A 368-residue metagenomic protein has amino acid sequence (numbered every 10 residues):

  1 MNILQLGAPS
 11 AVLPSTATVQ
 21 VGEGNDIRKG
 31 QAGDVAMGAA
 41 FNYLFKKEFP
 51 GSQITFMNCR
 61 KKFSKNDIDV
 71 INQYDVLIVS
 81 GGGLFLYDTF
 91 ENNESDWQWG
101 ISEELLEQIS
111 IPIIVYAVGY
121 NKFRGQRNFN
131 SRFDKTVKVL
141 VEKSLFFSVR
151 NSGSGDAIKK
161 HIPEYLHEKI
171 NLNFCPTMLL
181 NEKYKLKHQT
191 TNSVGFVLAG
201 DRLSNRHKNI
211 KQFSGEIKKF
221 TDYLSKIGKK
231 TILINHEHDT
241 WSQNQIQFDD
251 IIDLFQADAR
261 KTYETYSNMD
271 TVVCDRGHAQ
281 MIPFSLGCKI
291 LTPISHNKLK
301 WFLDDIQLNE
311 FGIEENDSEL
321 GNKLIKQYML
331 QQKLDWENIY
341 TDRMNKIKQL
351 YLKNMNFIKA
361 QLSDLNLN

Functional and structural regions predicted by a protein language model:
M1-N368: Active-site anion-handling motifs in enzyme catalytic cores
